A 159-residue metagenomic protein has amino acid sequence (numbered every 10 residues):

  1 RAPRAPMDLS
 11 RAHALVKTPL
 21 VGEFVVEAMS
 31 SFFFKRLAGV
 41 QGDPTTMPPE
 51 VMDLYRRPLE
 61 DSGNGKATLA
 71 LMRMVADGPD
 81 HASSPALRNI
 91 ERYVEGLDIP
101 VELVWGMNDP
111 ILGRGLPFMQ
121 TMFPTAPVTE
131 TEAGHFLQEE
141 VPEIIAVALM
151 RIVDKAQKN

Functional and structural regions predicted by a protein language model:
R1-E27: Flexible "cap/lid" loop of the alpha/beta hydrolase fold
P3-R11, R114-P117, V141-E143: Short aromatic-enriched loop/helix-cap "lid" or pocket-rim segments at secondary-structure transitions that line
F32-M47, L54-E60, L71-D80: Helix-loop "lid/cap" segments that line or gate small-molecule binding pockets
P44, S62, P100, T125-T129: Secondary-structure boundary/capping positions in well-ordered alpha/beta enzyme cores
Y55, T68, L103-G106, M119 (+3 more regions): Generic structural signal for small/hydrophobic residues in well-ordered secondary structure, especially within
E60, I111, G134-L137: Glycosyltransferase donor-binding loop in the core domain
G63-T121: Conserved serine/cysteine hydrolase catalytic core
F123-N159: Catalytic active-site module of serine/aspartate enzymes centered on a nucleophile-bearing elbow/loop
